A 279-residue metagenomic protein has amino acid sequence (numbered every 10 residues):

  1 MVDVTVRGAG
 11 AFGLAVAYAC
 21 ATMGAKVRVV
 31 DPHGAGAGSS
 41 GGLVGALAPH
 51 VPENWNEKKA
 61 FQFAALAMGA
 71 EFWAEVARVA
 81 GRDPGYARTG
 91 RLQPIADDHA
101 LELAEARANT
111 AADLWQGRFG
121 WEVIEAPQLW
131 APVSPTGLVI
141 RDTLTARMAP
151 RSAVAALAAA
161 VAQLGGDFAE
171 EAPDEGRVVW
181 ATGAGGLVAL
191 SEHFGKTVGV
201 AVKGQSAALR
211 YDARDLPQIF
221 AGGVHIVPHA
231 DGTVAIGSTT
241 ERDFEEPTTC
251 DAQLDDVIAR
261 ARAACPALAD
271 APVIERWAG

Functional and structural regions predicted by a protein language model:
V2, A172-R177: Core beta-strand elements of the Rossmann-like FAD/NAD(P) dinucleotide-binding domain in flavoenzyme oxidoreductases
V2-R28: N-terminal Rossmann-like FAD-binding beta1-loop-alpha1 element of flavoenzymes
A19-T22, H33-T89, E102-R107: Conserved FAD-binding subdomain of flavin-dependent enzymes
A35-G36, G42, A213-D231, D270-G279: FAD-binding beta-loop-beta segment adjacent to the flavin cofactor pocket
A77-V79, D83-L164: Flavin (FAD/FMN) cofactor-binding and adjacent substrate-gating region of FAD-dependent oxidoreductase domains
E122, A259-G279: Flavin (FAD/FMN) cofactor-binding core of flavoprotein oxidoreductases
A162-P173: A conserved beta-strand/loop element that lines the FAD pocket in flavoprotein oxidoreductases
R177-F220, E241, P247-Q253, A264-A271: Central helical "cap/lid" subdomain
